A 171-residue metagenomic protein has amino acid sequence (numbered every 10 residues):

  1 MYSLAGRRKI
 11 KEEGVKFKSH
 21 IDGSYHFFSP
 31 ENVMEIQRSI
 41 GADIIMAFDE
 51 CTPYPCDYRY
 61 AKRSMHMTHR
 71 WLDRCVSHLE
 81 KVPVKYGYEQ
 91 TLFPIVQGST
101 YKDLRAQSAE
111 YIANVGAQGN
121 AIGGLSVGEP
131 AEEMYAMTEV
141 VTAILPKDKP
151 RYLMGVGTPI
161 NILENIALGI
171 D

Functional and structural regions predicted by a protein language model:
M1-K85: Non-catalytic, usually N-terminal nucleic-acid engagement modules in DNA/RNA processing proteins
H78, V82, T91-D171: Glycine-rich phosphate/ribose-binding loops and adjacent secondary-structure elements that form binding surfaces
